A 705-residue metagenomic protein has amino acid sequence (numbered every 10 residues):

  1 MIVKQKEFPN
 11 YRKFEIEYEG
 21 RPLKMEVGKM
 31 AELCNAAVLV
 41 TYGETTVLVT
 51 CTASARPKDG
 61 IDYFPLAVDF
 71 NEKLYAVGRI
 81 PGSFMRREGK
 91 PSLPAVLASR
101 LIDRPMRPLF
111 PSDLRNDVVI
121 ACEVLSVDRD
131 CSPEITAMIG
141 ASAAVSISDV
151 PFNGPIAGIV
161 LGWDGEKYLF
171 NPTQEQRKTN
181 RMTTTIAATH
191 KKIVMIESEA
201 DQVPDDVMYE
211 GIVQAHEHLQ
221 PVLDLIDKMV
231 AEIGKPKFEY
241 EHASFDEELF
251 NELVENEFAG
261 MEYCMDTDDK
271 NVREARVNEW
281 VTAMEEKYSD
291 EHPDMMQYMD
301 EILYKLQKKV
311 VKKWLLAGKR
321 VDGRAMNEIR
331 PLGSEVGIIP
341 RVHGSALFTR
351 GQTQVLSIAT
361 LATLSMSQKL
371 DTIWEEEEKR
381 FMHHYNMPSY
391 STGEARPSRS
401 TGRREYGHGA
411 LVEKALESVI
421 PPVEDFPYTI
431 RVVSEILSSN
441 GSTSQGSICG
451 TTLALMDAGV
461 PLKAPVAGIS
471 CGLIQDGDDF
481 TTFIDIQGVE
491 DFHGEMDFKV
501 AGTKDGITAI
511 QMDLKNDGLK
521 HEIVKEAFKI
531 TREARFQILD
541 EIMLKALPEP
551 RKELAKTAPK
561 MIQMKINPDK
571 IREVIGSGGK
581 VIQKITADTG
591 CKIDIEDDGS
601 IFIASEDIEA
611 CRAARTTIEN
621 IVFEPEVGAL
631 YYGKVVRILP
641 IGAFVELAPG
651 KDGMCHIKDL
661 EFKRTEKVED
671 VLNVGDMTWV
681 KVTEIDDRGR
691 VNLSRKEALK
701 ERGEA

Functional and structural regions predicted by a protein language model:
I2-E241: Long, basic N-terminal domains or extensions that often function in RNA/ssDNA interaction or organelle/cellular
I2-S54, D62, E239-E375, P559-E573 (+2 more regions): Extended amphipathic alpha-helical scaffolds
C34-V119, V124-S126, C131, E197 (+4 more regions): Glycine-rich, flexible beta-strand/loop modules in the N-terminal catalytic cores of phosphate-handling
A36-V38, T46, C131-V150, V336-A359 (+2 more regions): Conserved phosphate/anionic-ligand binding catalytic regions in large, soluble enzymes, centered on
S112-V118, N153-P155, V222-Y240, N271 (+6 more regions): Flexible, glycine/charged-enriched surface loops at secondary-structure junctions
D149-D268, L455-K552: Mobile "lid/hinge" segments at catalytic clefts and subdomain interfaces of large enzymes
P236-E247, Q537-M564, R612-Y632: Long, charged amphipathic helices and adjacent flexible linkers at domain junctions
T557-P559, P568-A705: Single-stranded RNA-binding regions, centering on S1/OB-family and related RNA-binding modules
